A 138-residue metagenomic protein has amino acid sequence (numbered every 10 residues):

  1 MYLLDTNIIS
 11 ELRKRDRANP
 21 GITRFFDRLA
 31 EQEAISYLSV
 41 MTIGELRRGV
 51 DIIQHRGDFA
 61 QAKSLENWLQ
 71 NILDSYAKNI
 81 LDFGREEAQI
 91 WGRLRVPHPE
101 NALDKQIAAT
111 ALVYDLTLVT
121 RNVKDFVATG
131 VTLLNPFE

Functional and structural regions predicted by a protein language model:
M1, A108, L112-E138: Acidic, PIN/NYN-like endoribonuclease modules and their adjacent C-terminal/linker elements
M1-L38, T42, I52-L69: Short, well-structured N-terminal submotif of metal-dependent ribonuclease cores
L4-D5, L38-S39, E100-N101, N122 (+1 more regions): Histidine- and aromatic-rich ligand-binding microenvironments
I9, I43-L46, A88, F126: A generic structural signal for short hydrophobic patches within well-formed alpha-helices
R13-D16, V50, R95, G130 (+1 more regions): Short, flexible helix/strand-to-coil boundary loops that buttress conserved ligand/catalytic motifs in alpha/beta
A34, K78-N79, V131: Short, conserved active-site loop motifs that form the nucleotide-linked donor/cofactor pocket
Y37, L81, L134: General small-molecule cofactor/ligand-binding pocket signal
R48-Q54, K63, D74-V119: Active-site neighborhoods of divalent-metal-dependent phosphate/nucleic-acid chemistry enzymes
